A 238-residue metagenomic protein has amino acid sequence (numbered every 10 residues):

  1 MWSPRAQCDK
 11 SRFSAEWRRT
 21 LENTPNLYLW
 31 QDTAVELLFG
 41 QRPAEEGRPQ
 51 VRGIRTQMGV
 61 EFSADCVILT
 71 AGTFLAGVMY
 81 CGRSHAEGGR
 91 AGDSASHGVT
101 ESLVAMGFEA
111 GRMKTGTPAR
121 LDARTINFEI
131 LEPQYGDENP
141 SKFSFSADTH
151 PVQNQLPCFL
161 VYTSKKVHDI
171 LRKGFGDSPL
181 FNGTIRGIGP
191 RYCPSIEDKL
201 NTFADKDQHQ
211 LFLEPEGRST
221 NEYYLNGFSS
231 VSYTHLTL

Functional and structural regions predicted by a protein language model:
M1-E36, M58, T70-R90, S94 (+3 more regions): Conserved N-terminal/central alpha/beta ligand/cofactor-binding core
W2-A6, A204-G227: Glycine-rich, flexible beta-strand/loop modules in the N-terminal catalytic cores of phosphate-handling
R48-G53: Short, hydrophobic/aromatic-rich segments at coil-to-beta transitions
Q57-C66: Core beta-strand elements of the Rossmann-like FAD/NAD(P) dinucleotide-binding domain in flavoenzyme oxidoreductases
L69-T70, E214: Short beta-strand segments
E132-G217: Long, low-complexity segments enriched in small/aliphatic residues
T234-L238: Conserved small/polar residues in nucleotide/adenosyl-binding loops
